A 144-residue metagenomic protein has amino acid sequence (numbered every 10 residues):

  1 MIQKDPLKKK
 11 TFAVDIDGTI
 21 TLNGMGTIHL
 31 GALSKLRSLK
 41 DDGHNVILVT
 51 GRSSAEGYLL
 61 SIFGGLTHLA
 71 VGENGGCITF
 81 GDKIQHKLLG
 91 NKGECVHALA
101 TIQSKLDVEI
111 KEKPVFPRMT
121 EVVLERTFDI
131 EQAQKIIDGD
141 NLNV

Functional and structural regions predicted by a protein language model:
M1-V14: Non-catalytic pre-domain segments flanking phosphatase-related domains
T19-I20: Hydrophobic "anchor" residues
T27-F116: Active-site phosphate-binding/coordination module
K105-V144: Conserved acidic, metal-coordinating active-site core of Asp-based, Mg2+-dependent phosphoryl-transfer enzymes
